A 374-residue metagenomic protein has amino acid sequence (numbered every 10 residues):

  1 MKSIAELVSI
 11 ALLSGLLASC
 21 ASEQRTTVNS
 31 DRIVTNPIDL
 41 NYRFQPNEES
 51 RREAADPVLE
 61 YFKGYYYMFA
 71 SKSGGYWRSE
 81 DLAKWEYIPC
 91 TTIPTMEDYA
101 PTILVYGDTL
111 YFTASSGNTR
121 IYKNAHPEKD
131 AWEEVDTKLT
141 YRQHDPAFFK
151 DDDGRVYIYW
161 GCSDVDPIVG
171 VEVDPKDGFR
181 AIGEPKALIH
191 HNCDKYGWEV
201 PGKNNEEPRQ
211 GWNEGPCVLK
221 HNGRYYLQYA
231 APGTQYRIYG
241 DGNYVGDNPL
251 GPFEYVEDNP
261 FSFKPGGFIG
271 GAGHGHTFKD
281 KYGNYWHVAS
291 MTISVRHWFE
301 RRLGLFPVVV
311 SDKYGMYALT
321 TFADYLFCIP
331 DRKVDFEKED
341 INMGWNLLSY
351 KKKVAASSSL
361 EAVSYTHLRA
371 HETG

Functional and structural regions predicted by a protein language model:
K2-I10: Sec-dependent signal peptide recognition, specifically the positively charged N-region followed immediately by
A18-S19: C-terminal motif of bacterial Sec signal peptides marking the signal peptidase cleavage site
E23-P208, K220-G267, Y282, S290-E337: Beta-rich carbohydrate-recognition and catalytic domains
V169-R180, I341-Y365: Predominantly extracellular/luminal regions of secreted and cell-surface proteins, especially disulfide-bonded
E206-C217, G273-H276: Signature of short aromatic-glycine-proline-rich micro-motifs recurring in repeat-based ectodomains
P265-H276, Y285: Short aromatic loop motif centered on NTY/YTY
T366-T373: Conserved small/polar residues in nucleotide/adenosyl-binding loops
